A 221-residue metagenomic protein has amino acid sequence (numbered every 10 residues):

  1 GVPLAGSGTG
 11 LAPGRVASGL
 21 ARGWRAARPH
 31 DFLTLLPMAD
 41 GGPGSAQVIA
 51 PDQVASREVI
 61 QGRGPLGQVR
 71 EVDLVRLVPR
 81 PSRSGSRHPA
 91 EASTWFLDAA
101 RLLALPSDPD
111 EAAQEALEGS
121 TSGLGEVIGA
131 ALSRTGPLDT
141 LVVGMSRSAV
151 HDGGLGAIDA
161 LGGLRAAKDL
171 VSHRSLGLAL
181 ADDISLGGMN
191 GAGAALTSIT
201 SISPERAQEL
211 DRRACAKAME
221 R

Functional and structural regions predicted by a protein language model:
G1-R221: N-terminal loops that bind phosphate or other acidic moieties and the adjacent beta-alpha structural core
